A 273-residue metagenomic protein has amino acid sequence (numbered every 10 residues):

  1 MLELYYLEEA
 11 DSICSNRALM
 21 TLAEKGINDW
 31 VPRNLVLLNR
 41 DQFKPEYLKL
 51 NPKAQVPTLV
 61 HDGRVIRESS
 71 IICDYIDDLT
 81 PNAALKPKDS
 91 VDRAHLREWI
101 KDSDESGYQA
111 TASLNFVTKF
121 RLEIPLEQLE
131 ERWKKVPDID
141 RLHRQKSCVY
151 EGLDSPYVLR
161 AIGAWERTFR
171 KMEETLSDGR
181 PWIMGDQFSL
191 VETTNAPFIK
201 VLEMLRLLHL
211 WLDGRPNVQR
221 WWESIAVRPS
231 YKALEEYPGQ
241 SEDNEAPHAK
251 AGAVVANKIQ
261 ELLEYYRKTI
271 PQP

Functional and structural regions predicted by a protein language model:
M1-R141, Q260-P273: GST-like domain detector, emphasizing the conserved glutathione-binding G-site in the N-terminal thioredoxin-like
L2-Y5, Y157-V158, R206-L207, K250-A251: A short, structure-level motif marking secondary-structure boundaries and short turns
L7, L190, P238-G239: Short, solvent-exposed turn/loop segments enriched in Gly/Ser/Thr/Pro and often Arg
F43-E46, P81-N82, D178-R180, M184 (+1 more regions): Glycine-rich, flexible loop/turn motifs
D77, F198-I199, E235: Active-site-flanking alpha-helical
A83-K88, A110-T111, I183-G185, W211 (+1 more regions): Short, hydrophobic secondary-structure boundary micro-motifs
G107-E223, V227: GST-like fold's C-terminal all-alpha helical module
G214-P273: Long, positively charged, glycine-interspersed low-complexity recognition regions
